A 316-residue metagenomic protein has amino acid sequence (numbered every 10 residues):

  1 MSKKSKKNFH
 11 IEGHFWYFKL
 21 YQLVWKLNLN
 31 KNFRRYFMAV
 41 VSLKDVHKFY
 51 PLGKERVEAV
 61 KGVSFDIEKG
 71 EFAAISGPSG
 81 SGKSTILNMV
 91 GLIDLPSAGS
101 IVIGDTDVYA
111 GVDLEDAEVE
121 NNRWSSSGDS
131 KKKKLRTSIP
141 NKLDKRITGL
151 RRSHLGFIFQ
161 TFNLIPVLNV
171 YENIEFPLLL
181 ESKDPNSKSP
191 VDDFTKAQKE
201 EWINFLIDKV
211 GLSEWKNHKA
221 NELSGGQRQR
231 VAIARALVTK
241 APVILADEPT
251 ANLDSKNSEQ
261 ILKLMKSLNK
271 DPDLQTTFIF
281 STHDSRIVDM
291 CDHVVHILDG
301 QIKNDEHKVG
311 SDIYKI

Functional and structural regions predicted by a protein language model:
G91: Helix-to-loop junction immediately C-terminal to a conserved catalytic motif
G99-S138, S187-V191: Conserved ABC transporter NBD signature motif
L168-P177, D184: Short coil-to-helix segment of the ABC ATPase nucleotide-binding domain corresponding to the Q-loop/switch region
K219-L223, Q227-Q229: Conserved ABC ATPase signature
V238-P242: A short, proline-enriched helix->beta-strand linker immediately N-terminal to the Walker B motif in ABC-type P-loop
I244-D247: Catalytic Walker B motif of ABC-type/P-loop ATPase nucleotide-binding domains
L264-F280: Conserved catalytic loops of ABC-family nucleotide-binding domains
